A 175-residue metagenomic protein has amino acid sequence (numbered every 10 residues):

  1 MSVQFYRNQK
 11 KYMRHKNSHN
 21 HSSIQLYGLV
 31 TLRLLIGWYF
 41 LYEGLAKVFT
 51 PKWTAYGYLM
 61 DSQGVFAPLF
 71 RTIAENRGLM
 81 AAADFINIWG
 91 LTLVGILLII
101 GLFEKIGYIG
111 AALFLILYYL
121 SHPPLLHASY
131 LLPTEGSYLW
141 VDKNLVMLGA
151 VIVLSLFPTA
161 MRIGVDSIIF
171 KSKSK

Functional and structural regions predicted by a protein language model:
S2-L59, V65, F70-L93, I100-K175: Extended, low-polarity transmembrane helix blocks
